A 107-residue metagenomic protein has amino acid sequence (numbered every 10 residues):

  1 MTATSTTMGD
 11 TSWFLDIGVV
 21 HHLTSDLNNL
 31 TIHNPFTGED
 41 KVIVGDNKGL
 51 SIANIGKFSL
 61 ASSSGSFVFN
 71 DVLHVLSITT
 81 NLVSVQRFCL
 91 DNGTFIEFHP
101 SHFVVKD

Functional and structural regions predicted by a protein language model:
M1-D107: Anionic group-binding determinants
